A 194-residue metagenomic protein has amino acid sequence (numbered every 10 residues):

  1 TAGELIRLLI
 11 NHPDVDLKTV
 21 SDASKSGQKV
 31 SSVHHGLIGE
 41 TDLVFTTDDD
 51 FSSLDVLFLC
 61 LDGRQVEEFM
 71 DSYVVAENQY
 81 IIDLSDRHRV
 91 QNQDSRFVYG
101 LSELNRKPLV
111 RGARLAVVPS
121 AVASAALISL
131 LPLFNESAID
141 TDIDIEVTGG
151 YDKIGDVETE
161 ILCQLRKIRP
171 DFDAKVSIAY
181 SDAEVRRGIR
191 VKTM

Functional and structural regions predicted by a protein language model:
T1-I154, C163-A174, I178: N-terminal Rossmann-like NAD(P) cofactor-binding subdomain of oxidoreductases, focused on the glycine-rich
G150-E160, E184-V191: Active-site-proximal catalytic alpha-helix in oxidoreductases
F172-I178, D182-M194: Internal helical hairpin/lid segments
